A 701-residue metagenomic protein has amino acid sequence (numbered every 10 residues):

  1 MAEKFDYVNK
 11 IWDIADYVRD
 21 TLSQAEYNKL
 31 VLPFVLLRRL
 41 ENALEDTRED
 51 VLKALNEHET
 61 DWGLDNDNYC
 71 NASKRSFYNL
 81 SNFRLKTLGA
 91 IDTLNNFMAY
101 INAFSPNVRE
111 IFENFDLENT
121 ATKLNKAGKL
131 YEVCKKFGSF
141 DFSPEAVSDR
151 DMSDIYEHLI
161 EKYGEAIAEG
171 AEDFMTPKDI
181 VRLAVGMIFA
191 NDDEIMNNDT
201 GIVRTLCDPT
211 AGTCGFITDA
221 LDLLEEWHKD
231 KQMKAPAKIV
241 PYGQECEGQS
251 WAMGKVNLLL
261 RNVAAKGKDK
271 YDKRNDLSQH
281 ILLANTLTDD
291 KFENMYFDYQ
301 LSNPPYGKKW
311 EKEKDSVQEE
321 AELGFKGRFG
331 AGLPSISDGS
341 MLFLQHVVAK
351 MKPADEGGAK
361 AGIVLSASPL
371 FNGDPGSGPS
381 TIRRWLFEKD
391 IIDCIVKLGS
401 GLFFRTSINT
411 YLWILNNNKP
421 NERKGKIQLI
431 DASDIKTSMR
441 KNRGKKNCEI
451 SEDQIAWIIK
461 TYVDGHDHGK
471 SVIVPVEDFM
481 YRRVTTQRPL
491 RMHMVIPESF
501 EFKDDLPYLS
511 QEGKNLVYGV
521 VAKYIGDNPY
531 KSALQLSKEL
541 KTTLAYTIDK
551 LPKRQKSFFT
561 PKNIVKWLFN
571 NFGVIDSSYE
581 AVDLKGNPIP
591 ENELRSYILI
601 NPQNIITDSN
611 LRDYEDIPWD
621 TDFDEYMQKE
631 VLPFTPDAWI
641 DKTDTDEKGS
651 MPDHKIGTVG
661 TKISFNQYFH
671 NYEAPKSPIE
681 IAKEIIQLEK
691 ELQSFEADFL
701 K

Functional and structural regions predicted by a protein language model:
M1-D193, K266-K270, L277-T286, K397-S400 (+2 more regions): Non-catalytic, mostly N-terminal accessory regions of nucleic-acid modification and defense proteins
Y17, E26-R39, G332-L415: Conserved Class I SAM-dependent methyltransferase catalytic core
T21, E311-E320, G324-D338, S368-G378 (+4 more regions): Short, contiguous acidic/charged loop-to-helix segments that flank catalytic cores in large enzymes
C134-K135, G164, M233-P236, R274-L282 (+4 more regions): Short acidic (Asp/Glu) and glycine-rich catalytic loops that position anionic groups and cofactors
G170, F174-S302, G307-K309, K314-E319 (+9 more regions): Conserved S-adenosyl-L-methionine
T218, A252, S302-P304, M341-A349 (+11 more regions): Feature representing long, continuous alpha-helical segments
Y296-F297, D338-S340, E356-S366, K389-D393 (+12 more regions): Active-site lining segments that contact anionic ligands and/or coordinate catalytic metals
F404-D504: Flexible, glycine-/basic-rich loop-and-beta segments that form/coincide with the SAM-dependent methyltransferase
